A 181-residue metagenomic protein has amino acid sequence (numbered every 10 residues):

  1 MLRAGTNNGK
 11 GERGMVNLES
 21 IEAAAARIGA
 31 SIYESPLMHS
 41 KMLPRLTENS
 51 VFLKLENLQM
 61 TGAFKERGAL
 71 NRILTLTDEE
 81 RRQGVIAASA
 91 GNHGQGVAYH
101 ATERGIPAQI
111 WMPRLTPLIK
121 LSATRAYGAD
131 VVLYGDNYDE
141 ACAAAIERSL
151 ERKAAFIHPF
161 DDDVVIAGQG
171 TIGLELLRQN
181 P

Functional and structural regions predicted by a protein language model:
G5, K10-P181: PLP-dependent amino-acid enzyme catalytic core
